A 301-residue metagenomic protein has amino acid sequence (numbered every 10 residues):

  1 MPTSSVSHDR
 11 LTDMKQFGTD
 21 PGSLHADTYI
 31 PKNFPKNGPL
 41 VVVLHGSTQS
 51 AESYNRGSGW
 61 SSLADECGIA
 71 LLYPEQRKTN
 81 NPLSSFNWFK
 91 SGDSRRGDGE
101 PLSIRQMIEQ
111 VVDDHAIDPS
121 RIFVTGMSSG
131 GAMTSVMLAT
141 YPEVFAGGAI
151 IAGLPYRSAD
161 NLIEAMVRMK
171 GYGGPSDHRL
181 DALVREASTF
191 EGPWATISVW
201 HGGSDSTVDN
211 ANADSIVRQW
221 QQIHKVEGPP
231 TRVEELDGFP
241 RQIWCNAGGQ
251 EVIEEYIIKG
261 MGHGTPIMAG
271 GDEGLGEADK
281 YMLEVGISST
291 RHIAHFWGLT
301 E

Functional and structural regions predicted by a protein language model:
M1-L40, E52-A70, R96-G99, P119-R121 (+8 more regions): A domain-start/cap signature at the N-terminus of enzymes
V43-G46, Y73, V199, I257: Structural cue for short, hydrophobic secondary-structure segments
G46-S50, M261: Active-site glycine-rich loops that stabilize anionic/oxyanionic intermediates across multiple enzyme folds
E75-G99, N161-L162: Cap/lid segment of the alpha/beta-hydrolase catalytic domain
G92-H115, V136: Alpha/beta-hydrolase active-site loop
V144-P155: A conserved short beta-strand
V199-H201, D205: Short beta-strand/loop motif that positions the catalytic acidic residue of the alpha/beta-hydrolase fold
T207-N212, P266-I267: Conserved alpha/beta-hydrolase "acid-adjacent" motif
